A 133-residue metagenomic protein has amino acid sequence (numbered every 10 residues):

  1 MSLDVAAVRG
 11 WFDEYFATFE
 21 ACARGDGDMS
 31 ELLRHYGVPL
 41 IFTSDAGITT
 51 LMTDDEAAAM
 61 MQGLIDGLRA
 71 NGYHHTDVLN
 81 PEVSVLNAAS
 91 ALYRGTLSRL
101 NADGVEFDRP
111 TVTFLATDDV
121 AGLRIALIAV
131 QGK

Functional and structural regions predicted by a protein language model:
M1-H35: Short, low-complexity N-terminal intrinsically disordered segments enriched in polar/charged residues
F12-F19, Y36, A57-L64, L97 (+1 more regions): Hydrophobic alpha-helical core bundles mediating ligand binding, dimerization, or RNAP-core interactions
T18, G47-T49, R99: Short histidine/acidic/glycine/proline-rich micro-motifs that form metal- and phosphate-coordinating active-site loops
M29-P81: A solvent-exposed, acidic/Ser-Thr-rich amphipathic alpha-helical stretch
H75, L86-L97: A short hydrophobic beta-strand element
R99-F107: Short, cysteine-centered beta-strand-loop-beta hairpins and adjacent loop/turn segments enriched in charged/polar
E106-K133: Short beta-strand edge/turn micro-motifs at domain boundaries
